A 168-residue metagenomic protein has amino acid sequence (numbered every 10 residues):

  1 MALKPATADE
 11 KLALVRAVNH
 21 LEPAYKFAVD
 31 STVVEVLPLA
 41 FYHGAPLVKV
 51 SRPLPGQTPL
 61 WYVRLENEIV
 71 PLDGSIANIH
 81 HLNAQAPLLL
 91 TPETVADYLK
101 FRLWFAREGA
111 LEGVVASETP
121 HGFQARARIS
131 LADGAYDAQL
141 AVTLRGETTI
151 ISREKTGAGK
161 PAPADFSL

Functional and structural regions predicted by a protein language model:
M1-V114: Extended, low-hydrophobicity segments enriched in charged/polar residues
V50-S51, Q124-S130: Short beta-strand segments that buttress and anchor functional surface loops
T58-P59, D133-Q139: Short, surface-exposed coil-to-beta transition loops
N67, Q139-V142: Amphipathic N-proximal alpha-helical interface segments
P71-D73, R145-T156: Short, well-ordered strand-loop elements centered on a beta-strand within folded domains, enriched for acidic residues
V115-H121, A141-T149: A short, structured loop/turn motif at beta-sheet edges
A125-R126, Y136, R145, A158: Extracellular glycoprotein-like low-complexity segments
S130-A132, S152-D165: Short, solvent-exposed aromatic-acidic interface loops
